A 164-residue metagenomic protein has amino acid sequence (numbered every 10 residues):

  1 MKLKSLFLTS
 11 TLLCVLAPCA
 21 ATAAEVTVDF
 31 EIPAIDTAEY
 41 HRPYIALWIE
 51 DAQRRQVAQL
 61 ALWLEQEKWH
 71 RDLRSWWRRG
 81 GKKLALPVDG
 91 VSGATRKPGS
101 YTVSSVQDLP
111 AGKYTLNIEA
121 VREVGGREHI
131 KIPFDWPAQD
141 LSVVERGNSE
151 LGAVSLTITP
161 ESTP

Functional and structural regions predicted by a protein language model:
M1-L8: Bacterial N-terminal signal peptides that target proteins for export
A17-A23: Sec/Tat signal peptide C-region and signal peptidase I cleavage site
T27-Y40: Short amphipathic, basic-aromatic surface patches that mediate peripheral association with negatively charged
A46-E50, A61: Beta-strand signatures of extracellular beta-sandwich domains
V57-Y101: Exoplasmic/lumenal beta-rich domain surfaces
S92-K97, L109-P110, V121-I130: Short acidic/polar inter-strand loop motif in beta-rich domains
G99-S105, P110-E119: A short tyrosine-centered beta-strand micro-motif
R127-T159: Short beta-strand elements
